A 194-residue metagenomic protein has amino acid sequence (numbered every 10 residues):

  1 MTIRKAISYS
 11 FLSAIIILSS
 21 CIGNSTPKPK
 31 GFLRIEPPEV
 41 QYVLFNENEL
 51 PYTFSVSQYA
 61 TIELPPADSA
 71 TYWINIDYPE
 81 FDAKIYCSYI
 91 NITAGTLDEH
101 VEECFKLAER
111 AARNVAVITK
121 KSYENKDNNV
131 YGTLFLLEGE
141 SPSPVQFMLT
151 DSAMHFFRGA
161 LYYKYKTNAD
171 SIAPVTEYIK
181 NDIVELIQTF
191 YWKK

Functional and structural regions predicted by a protein language model:
M1-F11: Bacterial N-terminal signal peptides that target proteins for export
I17-S20: C-terminal motif of bacterial Sec signal peptides marking the signal peptidase cleavage site
I22-S25: Bacterial signal peptide processing site
P29-L50: Post-signal peptide N-terminal segment of mature Sec-exported envelope proteins
L50-E103: Secretory pathway targeting signatures of secreted, lumenal, and periplasmic proteins
T53-A67, R110-N125: Short secondary-structure junctions
F54, Q58, E102, K106 (+2 more regions): Solvent-exposed, polar/charged alpha-helical surfaces in well-ordered, non-transmembrane soluble domains, broadly
K120-K194: Short, well-structured beta-strand
